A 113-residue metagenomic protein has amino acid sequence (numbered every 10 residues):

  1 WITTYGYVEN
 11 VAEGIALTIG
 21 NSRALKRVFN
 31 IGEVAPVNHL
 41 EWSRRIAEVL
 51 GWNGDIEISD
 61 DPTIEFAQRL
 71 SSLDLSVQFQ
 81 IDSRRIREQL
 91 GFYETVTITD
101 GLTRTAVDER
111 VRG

Functional and structural regions predicted by a protein language model:
W1-E9, E33-A35: Glycine-rich "substrate-gating" loop/helix at the edge of Rossmann-like oxidoreductase active sites
V8, H39, E94-I98: Amphipathic alpha-helical segment in the mid-to-C-terminal domain of diverse UDP/GDP-sugar glycosyltransferases
V8, I64-Y93: Conserved C-terminal active-site "lid" loop/helix of NAD(P)H-dependent oxidoreductases that clamps the redox cofactor
V11, I15, I31, W42 (+2 more regions): Non-catalytic, hydrophobic alpha-helical segments
G14-S71: Mid/C-terminal beta-alpha module of Rossmann-like enzyme folds, strongest in SDR-family dehydrogenases/epimerases
L17, E48, F92, V107-D108: Residues within well-ordered alpha-helical secondary structure of globular protein domains
T97-G113: Amphipathic terminal alpha-helices
